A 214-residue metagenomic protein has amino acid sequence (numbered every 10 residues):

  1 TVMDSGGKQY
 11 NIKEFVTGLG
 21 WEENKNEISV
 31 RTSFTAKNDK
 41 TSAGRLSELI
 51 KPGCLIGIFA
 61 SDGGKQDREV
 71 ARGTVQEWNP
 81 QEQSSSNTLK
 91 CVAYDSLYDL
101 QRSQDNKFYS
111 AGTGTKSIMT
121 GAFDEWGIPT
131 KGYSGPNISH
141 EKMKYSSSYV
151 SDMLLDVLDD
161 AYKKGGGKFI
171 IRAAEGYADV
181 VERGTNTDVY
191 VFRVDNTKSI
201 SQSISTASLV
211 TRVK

Functional and structural regions predicted by a protein language model:
T1-S103, D188, R193-S203: Assembly/oligomerization scaffold segments
R31, Y98-D105, M119-Y145: N-terminal export/assembly leaders
Q76, F123, L154-L158: Short, well-ordered alpha-helical packing segments
E77-N79, K116-M119: Short, charged beta->alpha transition segments
S86-L97, G132-L209: Short beta-strand-centered interaction patches in the first periplasmic/extracellular domains of large envelope
K107-A111: Aromatic/histidine-rich interaction motifs
T113-I118, Y149-M153: Short, structural beta-strand-to-alpha-helix junction motif
